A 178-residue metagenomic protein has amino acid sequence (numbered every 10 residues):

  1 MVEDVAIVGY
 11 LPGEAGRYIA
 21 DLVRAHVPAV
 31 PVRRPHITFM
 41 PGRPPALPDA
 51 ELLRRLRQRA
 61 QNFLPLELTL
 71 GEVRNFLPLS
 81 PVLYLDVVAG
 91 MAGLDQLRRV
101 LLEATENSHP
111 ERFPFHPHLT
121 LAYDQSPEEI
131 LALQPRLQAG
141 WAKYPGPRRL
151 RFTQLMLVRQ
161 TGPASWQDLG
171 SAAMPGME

Functional and structural regions predicted by a protein language model:
M1-T69, N75, V87-G146, P163-E178: Basic, often amphipathic N-terminal segments
R74-Y84: Short, basic/glycine-rich phosphate-binding loops at helix/coil junctions that contact nucleotide phosphates
L85-V87, L157: Short beta-strand element of the conserved SAM-dependent methyltransferase core
L150: Short, surface-exposed ligand- or partner-binding patches at beta-edge/loop junctions that are enriched in aromatics
T153-G162: Short beta-strand segments and strand-loop junctions that repeat across beta-rich extracellular domains
